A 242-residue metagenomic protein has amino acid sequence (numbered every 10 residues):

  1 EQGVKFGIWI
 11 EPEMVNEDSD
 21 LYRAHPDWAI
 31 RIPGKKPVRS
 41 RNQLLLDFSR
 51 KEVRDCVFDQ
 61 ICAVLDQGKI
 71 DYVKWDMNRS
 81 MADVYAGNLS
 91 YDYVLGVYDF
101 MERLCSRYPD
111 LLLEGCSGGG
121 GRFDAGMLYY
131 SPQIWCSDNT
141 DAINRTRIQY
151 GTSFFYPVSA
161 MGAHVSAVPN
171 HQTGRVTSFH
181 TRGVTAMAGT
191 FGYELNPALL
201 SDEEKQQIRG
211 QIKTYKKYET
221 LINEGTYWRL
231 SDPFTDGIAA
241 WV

Functional and structural regions predicted by a protein language model:
Q2-F6, K69-D71, P109-L111: Short, well-ordered coil/turn segments that N-cap beta-strands
F6-I10, V73-W75, E114-G115, Y193: Hydrophobic faces of well-ordered beta-strands that scaffold small-molecule active sites in alpha/beta enzyme cores
F6-I8, P12, V57, I61: Phosphate/diphosphate-binding loops
I10-N16, M77-D83, S117-G121: Active-site-proximal loop/turn and secondary-structure-junction residues that shape catalytic pockets, frequently
N16-D55, D59, V94-A198: Glycan-recognition surfaces
I32, C56-G87: Active-site groove signature of glycoside hydrolases
N42-D47, M81-L89: Active-site-proximal beta-alpha loop/turn segments in soluble metabolic enzymes
E194-V242: Glycan-recognition and catalytic regions of carbohydrate-active enzymes
